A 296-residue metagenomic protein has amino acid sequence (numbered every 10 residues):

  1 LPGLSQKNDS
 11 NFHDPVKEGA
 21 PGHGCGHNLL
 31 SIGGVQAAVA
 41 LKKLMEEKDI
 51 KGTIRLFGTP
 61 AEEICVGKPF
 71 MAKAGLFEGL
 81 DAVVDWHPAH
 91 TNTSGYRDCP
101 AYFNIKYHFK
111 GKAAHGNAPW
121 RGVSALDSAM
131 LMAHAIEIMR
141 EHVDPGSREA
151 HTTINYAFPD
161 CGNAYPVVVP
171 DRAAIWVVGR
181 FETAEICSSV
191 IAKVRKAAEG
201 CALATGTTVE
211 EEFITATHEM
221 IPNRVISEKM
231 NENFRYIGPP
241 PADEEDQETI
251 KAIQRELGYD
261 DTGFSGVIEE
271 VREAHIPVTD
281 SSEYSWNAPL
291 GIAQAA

Functional and structural regions predicted by a protein language model:
L1-G3, N28-L30, F57-C65, F70 (+3 more regions): Acidic, glycine-rich active-site loops and adjacent beta-strand->loop/helix elements that engage anionic groups
L1-H23, N28, I32-G52: Acidic/His- and Gly-rich active-site-bordering loop/insert found across diverse amide/peptide-bond hydrolases
G33-L41, A129-M132, I136, Y284: Buried hydrophobic packing segments
L41-E63, E149-T152: Short helix-loop-beta-strand segments that form the rim/entrance of peptidase-like active sites
I54-R55, D81-V84, M130, P289-I292: Structural motif
A72-E78: Mature extracellular/periplasmic domains of secretome proteins
G79-Y259, V271: Midchain, well-structured core segments that form catalytic/ion-binding scaffolds
Q247-A296: Zn-dependent metallopeptidase/amidohydrolase metal-coordination segment
